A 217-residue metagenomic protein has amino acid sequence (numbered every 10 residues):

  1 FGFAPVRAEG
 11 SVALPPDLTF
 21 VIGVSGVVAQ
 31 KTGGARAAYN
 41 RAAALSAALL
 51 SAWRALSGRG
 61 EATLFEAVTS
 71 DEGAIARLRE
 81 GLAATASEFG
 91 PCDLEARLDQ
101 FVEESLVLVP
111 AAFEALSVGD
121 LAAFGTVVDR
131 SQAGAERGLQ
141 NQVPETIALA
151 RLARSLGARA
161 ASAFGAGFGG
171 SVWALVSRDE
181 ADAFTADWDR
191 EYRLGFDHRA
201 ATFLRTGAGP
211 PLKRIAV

Functional and structural regions predicted by a protein language model:
F1-A160, L175-V217: C-terminal nucleotide
A160-A166: Short, flexible, solvent-exposed loop/turn segments with mixed acidic/basic and small polar residues
A166-W173: N-terminal pre-core extensions flanking Radical SAM catalytic domains
